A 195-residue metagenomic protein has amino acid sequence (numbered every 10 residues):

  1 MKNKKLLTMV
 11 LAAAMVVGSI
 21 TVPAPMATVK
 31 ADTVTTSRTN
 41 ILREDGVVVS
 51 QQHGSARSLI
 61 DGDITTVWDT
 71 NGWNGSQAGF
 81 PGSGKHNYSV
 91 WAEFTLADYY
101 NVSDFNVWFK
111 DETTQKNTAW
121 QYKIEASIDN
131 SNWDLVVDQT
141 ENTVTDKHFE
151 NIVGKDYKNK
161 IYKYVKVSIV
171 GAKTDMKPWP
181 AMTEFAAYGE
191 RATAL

Functional and structural regions predicted by a protein language model:
M1-V10: Bacterial Sec-dependent N-terminal signal peptides
L11-V16: Hydrophobic helical h-region of N-terminal Sec-dependent signal peptides in bacterial secretory/periplasmic proteins
V17-V34: Sec-dependent signal peptide cleavage junction
A24-A27, S37-T39, V47, N142: Feature responds to low-complexity, polar/acidic, surface-exposed segments characteristic of secreted/exported proteins
D32-T33, T66-W133, N151-L195: Aromatic, loop-rich ligand-recognition surfaces of beta-strand-rich domains
D32-T70: Predominantly extracellular/luminal regions of secreted and cell-surface proteins, especially disulfide-bonded
L135-V144: Solvent-exposed serine/threonine-rich low-complexity stretches and specific carbohydrate-binding patches
T145-F149: Short glycine-/Asp-/Thr-/Trp-enriched loop segments that recur within the blades of beta-propeller repeat domains
